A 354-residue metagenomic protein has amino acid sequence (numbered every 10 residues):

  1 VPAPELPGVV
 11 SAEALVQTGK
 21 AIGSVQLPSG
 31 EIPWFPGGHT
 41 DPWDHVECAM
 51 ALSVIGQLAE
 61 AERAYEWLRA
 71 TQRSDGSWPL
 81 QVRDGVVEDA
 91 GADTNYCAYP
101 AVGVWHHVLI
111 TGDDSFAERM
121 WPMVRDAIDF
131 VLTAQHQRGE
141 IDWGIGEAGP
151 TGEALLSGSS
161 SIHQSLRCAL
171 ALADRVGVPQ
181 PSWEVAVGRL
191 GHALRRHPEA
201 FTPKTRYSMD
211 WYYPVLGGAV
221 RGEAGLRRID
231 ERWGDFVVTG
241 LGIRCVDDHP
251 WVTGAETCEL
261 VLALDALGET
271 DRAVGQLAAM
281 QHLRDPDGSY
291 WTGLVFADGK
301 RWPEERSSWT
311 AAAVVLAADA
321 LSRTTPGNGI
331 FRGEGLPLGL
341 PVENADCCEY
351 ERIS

Functional and structural regions predicted by a protein language model:
V1-G8, V46-E60, Y99-F116, S160-V178 (+3 more regions): Well-ordered alpha-helical scaffold segments within catalytic/enzyme domains
P2-H39, E62-C97, W121, D126-E153 (+2 more regions): Extended glycan-interaction surfaces of carbohydrate-active proteins
V25, W34, G38-V46, M50-Q57: N-terminal beta1-alpha1-beta2 module of alpha/beta enzyme domains
T151-H197: Loop-centered beta-sheet repeat module
